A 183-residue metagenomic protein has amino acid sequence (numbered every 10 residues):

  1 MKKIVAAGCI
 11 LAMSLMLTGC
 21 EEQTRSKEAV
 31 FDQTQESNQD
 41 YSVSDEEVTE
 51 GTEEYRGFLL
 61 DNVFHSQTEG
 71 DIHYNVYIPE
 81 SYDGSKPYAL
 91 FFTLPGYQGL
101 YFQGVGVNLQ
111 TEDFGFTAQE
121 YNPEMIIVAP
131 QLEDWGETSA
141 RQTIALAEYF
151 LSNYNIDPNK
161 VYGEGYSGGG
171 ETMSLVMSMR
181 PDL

Functional and structural regions predicted by a protein language model:
K2-Q23: Sec-dependent N-terminal signal peptides of Gram-positive bacterial secreted proteins and lipoproteins
A7, S26, A147-F150: C-terminal/domain-terminus segments
C20-Y88, G168-E171, L175-V176: A domain-start/cap signature at the N-terminus of enzymes
D71, P87-Y88, N122-E124, P158: A structure-centric signal for secondary-structure junctions around beta-strands
Y77, T93-L94, E164: Short hydrophobic segments within beta-strands
S81-K86, W135-S167, M179-L183: Gly/Ser-rich "nucleophile elbow"/oxyanion-hole loop immediately N-terminal to the catalytic nucleophile in hydrolases
L90, L94-I144: Active-site machinery of serine-nucleophile hydrolases
Y101-F114, E164, G168-L183: Mobile cap/lid helix-loop segments that gate and shape the active-site cleft of serine hydrolases
